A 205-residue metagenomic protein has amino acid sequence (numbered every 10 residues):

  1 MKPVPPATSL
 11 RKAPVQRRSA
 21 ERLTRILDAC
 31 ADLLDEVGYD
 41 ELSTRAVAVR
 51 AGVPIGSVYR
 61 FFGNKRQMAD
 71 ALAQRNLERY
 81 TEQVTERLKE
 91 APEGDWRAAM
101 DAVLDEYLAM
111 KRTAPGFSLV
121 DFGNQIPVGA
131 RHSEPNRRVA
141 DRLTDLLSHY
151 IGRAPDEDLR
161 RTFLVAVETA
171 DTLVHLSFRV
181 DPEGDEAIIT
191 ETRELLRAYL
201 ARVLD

Functional and structural regions predicted by a protein language model:
M1-E21, L204-D205: N-terminal intrinsically disordered/low-complexity leader segments
S19-C30, V47, L72-Y80, V84: Generic hydrophobic, amphipathic alpha-helix propensity
R25, L33-Q67: Helix-turn-helix
I26-L34, N76, Y80, Y107 (+2 more regions): Short hydrophobic clusters on alpha-helical segments that form packing/core surfaces in small helical domains
N76-A99: Amphipathic alpha-helical linker/stalk segments
E82, A98-T113, V128-G152, R160-L164 (+2 more regions): Amphipathic alpha-helical packing segments from all-alpha helical-bundle domains
E86-E90, V120-V128: Short linear capping/connector segments at secondary-structure termini
M110-T113, F117, D145, H149 (+2 more regions): Amphipathic C-terminal alpha-helical segment
